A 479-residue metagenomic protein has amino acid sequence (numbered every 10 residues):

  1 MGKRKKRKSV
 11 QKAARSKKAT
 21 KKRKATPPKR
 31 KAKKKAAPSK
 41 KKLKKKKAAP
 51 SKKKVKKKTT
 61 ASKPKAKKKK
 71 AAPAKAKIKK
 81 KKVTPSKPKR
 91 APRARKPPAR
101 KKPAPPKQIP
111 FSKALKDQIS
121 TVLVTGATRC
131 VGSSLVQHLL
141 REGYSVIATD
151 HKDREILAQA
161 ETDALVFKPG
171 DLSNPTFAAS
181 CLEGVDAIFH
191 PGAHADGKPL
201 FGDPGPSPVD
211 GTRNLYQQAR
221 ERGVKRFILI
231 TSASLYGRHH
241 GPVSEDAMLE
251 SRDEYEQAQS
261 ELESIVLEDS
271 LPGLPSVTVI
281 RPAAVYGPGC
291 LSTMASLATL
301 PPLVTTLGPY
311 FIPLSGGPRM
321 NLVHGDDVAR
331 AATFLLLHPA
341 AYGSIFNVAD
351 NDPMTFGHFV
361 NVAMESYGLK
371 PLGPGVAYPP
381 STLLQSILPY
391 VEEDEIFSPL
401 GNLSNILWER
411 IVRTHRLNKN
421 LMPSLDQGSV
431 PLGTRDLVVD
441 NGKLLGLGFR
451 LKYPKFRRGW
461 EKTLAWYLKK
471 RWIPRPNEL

Functional and structural regions predicted by a protein language model:
R4, R213-Y255, T278: Conserved Rossmann-fold NAD(P)-dependent oxidoreductase catalytic core, especially the SDR/UDP-sugar
R7, S260, G273, Y286-L300 (+2 more regions): Glycine/proline-rich active-site loop of Rossmann-fold NAD(P)-dependent oxidoreductases
R90-R93, P98-F111, S424-D426, V430-G446 (+2 more regions): Amphipathic terminal alpha-helices
A114-E142: N-terminal Rossmann NAD(P)H-binding glycine-rich loop of SDR-like oxidoreductase domains
P169-D210, Q218, L235-Y236: NAD(P)H-binding glycine-rich loop region in Rossmannoid oxidoreductase-like domains and their noncatalytic homologs
P206, H240-Y286, C290-L291: Catalytic helix-loop patch of NAD(P)-dependent Rossmann-fold dehydrogenases
S276-M320, G325, F334, A363-M364: NAD(P)-dependent short-chain dehydrogenase/reductase
F334-Q427, R475-N477: Mid/C-terminal beta-alpha module of Rossmann-like enzyme folds, strongest in SDR-family dehydrogenases/epimerases
